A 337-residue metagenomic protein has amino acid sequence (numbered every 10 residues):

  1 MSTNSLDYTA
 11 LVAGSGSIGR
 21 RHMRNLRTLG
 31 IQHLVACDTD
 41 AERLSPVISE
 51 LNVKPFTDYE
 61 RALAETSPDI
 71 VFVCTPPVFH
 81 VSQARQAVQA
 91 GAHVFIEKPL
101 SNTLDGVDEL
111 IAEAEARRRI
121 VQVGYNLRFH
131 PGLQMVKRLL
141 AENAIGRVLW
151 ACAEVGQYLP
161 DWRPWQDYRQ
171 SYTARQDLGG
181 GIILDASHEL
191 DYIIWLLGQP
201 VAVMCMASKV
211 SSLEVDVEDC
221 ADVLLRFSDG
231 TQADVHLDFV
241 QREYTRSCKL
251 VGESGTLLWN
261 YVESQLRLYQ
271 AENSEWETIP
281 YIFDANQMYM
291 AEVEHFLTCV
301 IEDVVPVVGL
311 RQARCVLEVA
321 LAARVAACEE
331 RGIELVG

Functional and structural regions predicted by a protein language model:
M1-L51: N-terminal Rossmann-like dinucleotide-binding module
M1-N4, I70-V73, S228, Y281 (+1 more regions): C-terminal helix-rich "cap/oligomerization" subdomain common to oxidoreductases
H22, L51-E113: Beta-loop-alpha module in the N-terminal Rossmann-like domain of NAD(P)-dependent dehydrogenases, especially those
E42, I282-E294: Active-site loop of classical SDR/Rossmann-like NAD(P)-dependent oxidoreductases, centered on the catalytic Tyr-X3-Lys
T57, I96, V121-V123, C152 (+1 more regions): Hydrophobic residues in well-ordered beta-strands that form the structural core
E109-L127, G146-A151: Rossmann-fold dehydrogenase core element
L127-E214, E330: Predominantly a Rossmann-like dinucleotide-binding segment in NAD(P)-dependent oxidoreductases
L190-Q265, V293-V304: Contiguous beta-strand/loop segments that form the cofactor/metal-binding neighborhood of enzyme cores
